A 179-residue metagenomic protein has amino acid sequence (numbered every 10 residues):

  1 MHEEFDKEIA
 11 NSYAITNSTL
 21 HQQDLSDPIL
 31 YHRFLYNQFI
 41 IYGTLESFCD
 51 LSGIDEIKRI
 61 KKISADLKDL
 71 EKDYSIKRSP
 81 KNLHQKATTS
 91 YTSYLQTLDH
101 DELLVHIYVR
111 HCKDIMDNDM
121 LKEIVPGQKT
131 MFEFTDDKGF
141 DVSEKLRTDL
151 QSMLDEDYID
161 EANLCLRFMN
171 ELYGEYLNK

Functional and structural regions predicted by a protein language model:
M1-K179: Metal- and O2-centered redox machinery and metal/ROS homeostasis
